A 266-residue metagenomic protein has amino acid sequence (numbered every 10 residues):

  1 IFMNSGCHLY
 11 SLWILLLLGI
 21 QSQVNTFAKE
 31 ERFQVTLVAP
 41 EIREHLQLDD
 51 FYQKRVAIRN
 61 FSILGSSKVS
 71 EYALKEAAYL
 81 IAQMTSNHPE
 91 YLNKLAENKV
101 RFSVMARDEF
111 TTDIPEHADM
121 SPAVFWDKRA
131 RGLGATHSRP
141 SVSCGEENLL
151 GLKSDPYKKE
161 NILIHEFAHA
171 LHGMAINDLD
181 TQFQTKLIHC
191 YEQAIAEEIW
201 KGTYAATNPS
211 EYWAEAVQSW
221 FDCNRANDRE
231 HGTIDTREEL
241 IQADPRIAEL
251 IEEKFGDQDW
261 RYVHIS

Functional and structural regions predicted by a protein language model:
I1-F2: Short, Lys/Arg-enriched N-terminal segments with co-localized hydrophobic residues within the first ~10-30 amino acids
S11-Q21: Bacterial N-terminal signal peptides
T26-A28: Boundary at the C-terminal end of the N-terminal hydrophobic targeting segment
R43, Q47-F51, I58-F61, S66-E192 (+1 more regions): Acidic/His-rich structured neighborhood in mature extracellular/periplasmic domains
G65-K68, I199-T207, I234-L240: Active-site rim elements
M174-A226: Post-HExxH zinc-binding segment in Zn-dependent metallohydrolases
V217-S266: Pan-zinc metallopeptidase signature
